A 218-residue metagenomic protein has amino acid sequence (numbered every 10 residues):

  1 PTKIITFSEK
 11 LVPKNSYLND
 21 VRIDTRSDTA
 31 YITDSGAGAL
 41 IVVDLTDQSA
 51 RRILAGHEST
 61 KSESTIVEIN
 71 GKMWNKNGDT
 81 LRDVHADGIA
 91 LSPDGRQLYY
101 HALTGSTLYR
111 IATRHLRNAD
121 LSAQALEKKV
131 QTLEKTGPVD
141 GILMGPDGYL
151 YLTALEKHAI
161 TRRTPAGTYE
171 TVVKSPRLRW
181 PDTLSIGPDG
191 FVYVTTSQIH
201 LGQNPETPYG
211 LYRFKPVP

Functional and structural regions predicted by a protein language model:
T2-F7, R51-V67, N118-E134, E170-K174: Beta-propeller fold detector
K10-A30, T60-Q97, T132-Y149, P176-D189 (+1 more regions): Beta-rich, blade/repeat-based domains predominating in secreted/periplasmic proteins but also intracellular
I23, V43, I111, R162-T164 (+1 more regions): Hydrophobic/aromatic beta-strand positions that recur at structurally equivalent sites within the blades
S35, L45, A55, L103 (+3 more regions): Short loop/turn segments immediately following the C-termini of beta-strands
G38-I41, S106-L108, H158-I160, L201-G202 (+1 more regions): Structural signal for beta-propeller blades
L45-A50, I111-S122, P216-P218: Short loop/turn segments immediately following beta-strands, especially the blade-tip and inter-blade linker loops
S92-T113, E127-Y169: Loop/turn-rich, solvent-exposed surfaces of beta-rich toroidal or solenoidal domains
S185-P218: Blade-level signature of beta-propeller repeat domains, shared across WD40, Kelch, NHL, RCC1 and BNR/Asp-box propellers
